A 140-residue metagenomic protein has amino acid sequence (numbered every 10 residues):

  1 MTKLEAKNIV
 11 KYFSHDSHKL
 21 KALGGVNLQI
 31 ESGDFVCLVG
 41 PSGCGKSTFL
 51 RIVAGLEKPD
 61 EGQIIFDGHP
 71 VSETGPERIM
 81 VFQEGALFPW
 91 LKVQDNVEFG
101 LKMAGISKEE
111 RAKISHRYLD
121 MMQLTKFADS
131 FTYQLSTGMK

Functional and structural regions predicted by a protein language model:
T2-K3, Y12-G25: A short, flexible loop at the N-terminus of ABC-type nucleotide-binding domains that lies
K19, T74, Q94, D120 (+1 more regions): Signature (C-motif/LSGGQ) region and adjacent switch/coupling loops of ABC-type ATPase nucleotide-binding domains
V39-P41: The feature captures the beta-strand-to-loop junction immediately N-terminal to the Walker
A54: Helix-to-loop junction immediately C-terminal to a conserved catalytic motif
G62-T74: Conserved ABC transporter NBD signature motif
L91-F99: Short coil-to-helix segment of the ABC ATPase nucleotide-binding domain corresponding to the Q-loop/switch region
K102-G105, E109-F127: Conserved ABC ATPase "signature" region
F131-M139: Conserved ABC ATPase signature
